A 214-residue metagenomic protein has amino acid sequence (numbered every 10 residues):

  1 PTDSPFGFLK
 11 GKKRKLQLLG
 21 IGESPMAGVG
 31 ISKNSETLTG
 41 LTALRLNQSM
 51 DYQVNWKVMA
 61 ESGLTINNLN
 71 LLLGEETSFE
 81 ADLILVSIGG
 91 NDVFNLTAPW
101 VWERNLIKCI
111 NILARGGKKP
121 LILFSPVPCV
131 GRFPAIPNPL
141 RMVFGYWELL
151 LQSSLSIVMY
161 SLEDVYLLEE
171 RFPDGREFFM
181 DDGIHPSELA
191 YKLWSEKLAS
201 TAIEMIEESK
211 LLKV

Functional and structural regions predicted by a protein language model:
P1-L19, A199, I203-V214: N-terminal secretory targeting modules
P1-R14, N70-F79, I107-G116: Short amphipathic alpha-helices and their capping/turn segments at secondary-structure boundaries
K15-L19, P25-N105: Conserved SGNH/GDSL esterase-like catalytic core that processes O-acyl groups on lipids and polysaccharides
N34, T97-N105, P139-W147, D182 (+1 more regions): Alpha-helix N-cap and loop-to-helix initiation/capping positions
I66, N70, E103, I107 (+2 more regions): Short, amphipathic alpha-helical "lid/cap" segments that border enzyme active or binding sites
S87, S125-P126: Alpha/beta-hydrolase-fold catalytic nucleophile elbow
G117-L121: A short helix->loop->beta-strand "cap" motif at the edges of active sites that frequently abuts
R132-L168: Substrate-gating cap/lid alpha-helix
